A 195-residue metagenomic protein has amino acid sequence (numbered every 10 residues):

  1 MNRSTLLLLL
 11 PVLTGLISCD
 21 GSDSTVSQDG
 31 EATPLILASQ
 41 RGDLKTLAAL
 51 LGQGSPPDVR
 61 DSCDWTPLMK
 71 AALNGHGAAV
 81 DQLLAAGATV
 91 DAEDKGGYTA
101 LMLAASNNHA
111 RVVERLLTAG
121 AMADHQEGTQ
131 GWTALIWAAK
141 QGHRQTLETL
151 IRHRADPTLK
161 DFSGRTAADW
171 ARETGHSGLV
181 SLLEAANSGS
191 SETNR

Functional and structural regions predicted by a protein language model:
N2, P11, C19-P34, A119 (+2 more regions): Ankyrin-repeat-protein effector appendages
S27, R60, E93, Q126-G128 (+1 more regions): Ankyrin-repeat boundary/linker signal
E31, D64, G97, Q130-G131 (+1 more regions): Start-of-repeat signature of ankyrin repeats
T46, A78-A79, R111-V112, Q145-T146 (+1 more regions): Conserved ankyrin/ankyrin-like repeat signature
P57, V90, A123-D124, P157: Ankyrin-repeat inter-repeat connecting loop/turn
